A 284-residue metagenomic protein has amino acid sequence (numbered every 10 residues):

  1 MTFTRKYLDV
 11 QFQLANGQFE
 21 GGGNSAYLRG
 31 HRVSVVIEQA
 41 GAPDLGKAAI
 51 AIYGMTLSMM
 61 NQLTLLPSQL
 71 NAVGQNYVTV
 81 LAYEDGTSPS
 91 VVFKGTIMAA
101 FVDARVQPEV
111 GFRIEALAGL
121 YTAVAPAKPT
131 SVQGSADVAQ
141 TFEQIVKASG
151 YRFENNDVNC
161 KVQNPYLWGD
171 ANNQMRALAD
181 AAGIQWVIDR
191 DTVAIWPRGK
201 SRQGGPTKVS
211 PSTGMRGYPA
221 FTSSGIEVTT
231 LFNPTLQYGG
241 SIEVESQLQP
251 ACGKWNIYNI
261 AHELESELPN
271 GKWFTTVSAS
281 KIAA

Functional and structural regions predicted by a protein language model:
M1-F112, S266-N270: Assembly/oligomerization scaffold segments
L8-L14, A116, V277-K281: Short beta-strand element of the conserved SAM-dependent methyltransferase core
A42-P67, R198-A284: An acidic/polar, Gly/Ser/Thr-rich interaction patch typically located in mid-to-C-terminal regions of proteins
A48-M55, G74, A116, K128-F153 (+3 more regions): Amphipathic, non-transmembrane alpha-helical segments in extracytoplasmic/periplasmic proteins
Q62-L63, A125-P129, D157-V158: Short acidic, glycine/proline-rich loop/turn micro-motifs
F93, I114, G253-W255: Structural detector for hydrophobic anchor residues on beta-strands
A104, E109-A123, A148-R152, D157-A220: Short beta-strand-centered interaction patches in the first periplasmic/extracellular domains of large envelope
